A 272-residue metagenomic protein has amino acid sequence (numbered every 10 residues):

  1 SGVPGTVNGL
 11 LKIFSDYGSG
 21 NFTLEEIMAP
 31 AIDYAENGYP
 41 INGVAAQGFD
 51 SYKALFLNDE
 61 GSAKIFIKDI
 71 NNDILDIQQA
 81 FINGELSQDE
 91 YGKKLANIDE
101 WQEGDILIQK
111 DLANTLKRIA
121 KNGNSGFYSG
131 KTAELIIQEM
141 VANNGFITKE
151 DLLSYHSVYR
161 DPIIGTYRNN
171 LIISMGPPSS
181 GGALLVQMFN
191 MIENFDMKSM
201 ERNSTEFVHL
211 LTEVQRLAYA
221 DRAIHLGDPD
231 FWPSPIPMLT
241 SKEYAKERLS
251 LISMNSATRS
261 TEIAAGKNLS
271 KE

Functional and structural regions predicted by a protein language model:
S1-N122, F127-S129, A133-G176, T240-S241 (+1 more regions): Noncatalytic scaffold domains of N-terminal-nucleophile
S1-S19, G181-H209: Gly/Pro-rich active-site capping loops and adjacent beta-alpha segments that organize cofactor/substrate pockets
A31, L116, M188, V214-A218: Short alpha-helical scaffolding segments that buttress acidic/His motifs in well-ordered protein cores
V44-A45, N124, I164, G182-L184 (+5 more regions): General N-terminal targeting signals
G104, S179, K267-K271: Short Gly/Pro-enriched turn/cap motifs at secondary-structure boundaries
I136, S174-M175, G181-L185, G227: Short helix/loop capping segments that flank catalytic or ligand/cofactor-binding pockets
R160-P162, L185, E272: Short glycine-rich loop/turn motifs
F195-E272: Internal maturation/activation junctions in enzymes
